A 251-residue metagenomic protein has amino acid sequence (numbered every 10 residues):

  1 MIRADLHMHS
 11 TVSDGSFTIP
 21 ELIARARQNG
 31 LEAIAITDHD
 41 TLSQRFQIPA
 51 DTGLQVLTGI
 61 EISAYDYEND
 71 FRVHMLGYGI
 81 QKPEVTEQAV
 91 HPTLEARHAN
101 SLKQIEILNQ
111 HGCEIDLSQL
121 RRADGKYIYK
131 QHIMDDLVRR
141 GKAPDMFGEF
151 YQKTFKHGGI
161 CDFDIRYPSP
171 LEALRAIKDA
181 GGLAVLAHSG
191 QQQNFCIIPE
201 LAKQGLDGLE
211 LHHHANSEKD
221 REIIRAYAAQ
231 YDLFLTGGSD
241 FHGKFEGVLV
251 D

Functional and structural regions predicted by a protein language model:
M1-R72, T154-K156, I160-D162, S169-E246: An N-terminally biased module of ancient metal coordination in phosphate/nucleic-acid-related enzymes
D51-P199: Extended substrate/RNA-proximal surfaces in nucleic-acid metabolism proteins
L249-D251: Conserved, well-ordered active-site substructure
